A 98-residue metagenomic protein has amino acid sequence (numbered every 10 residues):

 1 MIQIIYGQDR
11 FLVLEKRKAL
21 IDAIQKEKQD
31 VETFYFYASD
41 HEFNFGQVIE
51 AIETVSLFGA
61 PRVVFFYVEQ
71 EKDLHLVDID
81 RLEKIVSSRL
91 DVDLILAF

Functional and structural regions predicted by a protein language model:
I2-F98: Non-catalytic interfacial helical region
